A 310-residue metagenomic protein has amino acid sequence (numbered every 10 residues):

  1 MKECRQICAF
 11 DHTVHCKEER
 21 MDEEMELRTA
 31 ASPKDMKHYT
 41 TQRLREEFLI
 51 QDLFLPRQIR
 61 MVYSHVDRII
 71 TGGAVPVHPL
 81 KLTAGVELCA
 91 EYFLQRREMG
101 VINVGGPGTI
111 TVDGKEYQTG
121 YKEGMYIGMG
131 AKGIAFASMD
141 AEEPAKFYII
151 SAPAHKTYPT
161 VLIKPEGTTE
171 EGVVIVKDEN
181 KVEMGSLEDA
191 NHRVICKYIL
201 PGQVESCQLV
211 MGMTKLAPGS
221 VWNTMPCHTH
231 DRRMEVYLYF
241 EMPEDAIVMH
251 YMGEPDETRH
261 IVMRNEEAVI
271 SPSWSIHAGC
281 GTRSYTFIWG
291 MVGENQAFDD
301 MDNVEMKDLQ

Functional and structural regions predicted by a protein language model:
M21-A90, L94, E98, L309: Hydrophobic, proline/glycine-rich low-complexity stretches
P56-L88, D189-E235: A short glycine-rich, His/Asp/Glu-containing loop-to-beta-strand
H65-L80, L88-K115, M225-N265: Glycine- and acidic-residue-biased ligand/ion/polar-headgroup-sensing regions
G105-P153, V161-L162: Acidic, low-complexity central loop/insert segments
G120-M139, V262-R283, G290-V292: Conserved metal-binding segment of the jelly-roll/cupin
A137-C207: Surface-exposed beta-loop interaction hotspot
E142-T160, Y237, S284-N303: A short hydrophobic beta-strand segment most commonly corresponding to one strand of the jelly-roll/cupin
